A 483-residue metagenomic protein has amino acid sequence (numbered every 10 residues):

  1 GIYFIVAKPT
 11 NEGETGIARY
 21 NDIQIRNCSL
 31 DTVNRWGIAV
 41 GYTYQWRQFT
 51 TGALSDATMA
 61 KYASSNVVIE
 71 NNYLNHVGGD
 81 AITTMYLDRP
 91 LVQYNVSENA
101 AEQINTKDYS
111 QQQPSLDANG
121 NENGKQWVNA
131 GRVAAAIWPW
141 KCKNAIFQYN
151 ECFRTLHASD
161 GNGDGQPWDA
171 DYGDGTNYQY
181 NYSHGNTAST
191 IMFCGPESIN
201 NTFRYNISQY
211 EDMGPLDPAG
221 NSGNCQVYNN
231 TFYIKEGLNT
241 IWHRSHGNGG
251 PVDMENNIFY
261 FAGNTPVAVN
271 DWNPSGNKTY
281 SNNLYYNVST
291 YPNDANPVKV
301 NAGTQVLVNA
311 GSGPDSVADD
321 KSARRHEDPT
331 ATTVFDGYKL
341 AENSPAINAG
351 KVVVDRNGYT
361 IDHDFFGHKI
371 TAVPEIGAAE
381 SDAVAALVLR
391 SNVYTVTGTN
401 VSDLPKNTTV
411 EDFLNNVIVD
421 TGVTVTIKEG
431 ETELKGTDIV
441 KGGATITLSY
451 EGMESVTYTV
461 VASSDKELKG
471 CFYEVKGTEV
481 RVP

Functional and structural regions predicted by a protein language model:
G1-I2, E12-G13, N34-V40, G78-Y86 (+9 more regions): Short glycine/acidic-rich loop motifs that flank beta-strands on beta-rich extracellular proteins
T15, R19-Y20, I25, V33-R35 (+18 more regions): Parallel beta-helix/beta-solenoid
N177-S183, G195-G337: Predominantly extracellular beta-rich ligand-binding scaffolds that present long acidic/polar faces for carbohydrate
V298-A383, N400-K406, V482: C-terminal accessory segments
A385-G422, E467-P483: Solvent-exposed, low-complexity, repeat-rich "mucin-like" stalks and linkers
D420-M453: Serine/threonine-rich, repeat-prone extracellular segments and beta-strand-based repeat modules of secreted/surface
E454-A462: Edge beta-strands of extracellular beta-sandwich domains
